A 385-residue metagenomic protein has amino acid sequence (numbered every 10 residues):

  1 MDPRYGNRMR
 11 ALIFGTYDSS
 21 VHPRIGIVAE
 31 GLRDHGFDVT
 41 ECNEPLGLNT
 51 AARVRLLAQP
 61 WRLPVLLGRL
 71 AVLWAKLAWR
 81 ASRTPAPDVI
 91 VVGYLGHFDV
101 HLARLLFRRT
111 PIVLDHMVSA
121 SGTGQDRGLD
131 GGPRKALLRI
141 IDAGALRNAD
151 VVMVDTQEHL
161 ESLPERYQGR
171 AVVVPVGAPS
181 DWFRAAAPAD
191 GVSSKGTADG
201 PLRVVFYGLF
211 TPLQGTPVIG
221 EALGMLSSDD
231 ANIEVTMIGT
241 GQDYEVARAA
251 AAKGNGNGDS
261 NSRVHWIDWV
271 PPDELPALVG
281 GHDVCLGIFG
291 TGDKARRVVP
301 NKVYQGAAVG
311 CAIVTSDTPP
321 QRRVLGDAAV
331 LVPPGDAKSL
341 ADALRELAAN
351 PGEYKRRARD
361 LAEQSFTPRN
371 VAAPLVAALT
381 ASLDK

Functional and structural regions predicted by a protein language model:
F37, A178-P201, G215: Acidic anion/phosphate-binding donor-loop and adjacent secondary structure in glycosyltransferase catalytic cores
A75-S82, F98, G132-V152: Membrane-proximal helix-turn-helix segments that form the acceptor-binding/catalytic region of lipid-linked
E158, G177: Carbohydrate-associated surface elements
S193-G224, V235-T236: Conserved donor-binding/catalytic core segment of Leloir-type glycosyltransferases
Y207, A329-A337, R345-P351: Conserved acidic donor-binding segment of nucleotide-sugar-dependent glycosyltransferases
Q214, P271-L278, D283-A308, T315-R323: Nucleotide-sugar-dependent
E245-A277: Nucleotide-activated donor-binding/catalytic signature segment of Leloir-type glycosyltransferases, i.e., the conserved
A349-T380: A charged, aromatic-enriched C-terminal amphipathic alpha-helix characteristic of glycosyltransferases across folds
